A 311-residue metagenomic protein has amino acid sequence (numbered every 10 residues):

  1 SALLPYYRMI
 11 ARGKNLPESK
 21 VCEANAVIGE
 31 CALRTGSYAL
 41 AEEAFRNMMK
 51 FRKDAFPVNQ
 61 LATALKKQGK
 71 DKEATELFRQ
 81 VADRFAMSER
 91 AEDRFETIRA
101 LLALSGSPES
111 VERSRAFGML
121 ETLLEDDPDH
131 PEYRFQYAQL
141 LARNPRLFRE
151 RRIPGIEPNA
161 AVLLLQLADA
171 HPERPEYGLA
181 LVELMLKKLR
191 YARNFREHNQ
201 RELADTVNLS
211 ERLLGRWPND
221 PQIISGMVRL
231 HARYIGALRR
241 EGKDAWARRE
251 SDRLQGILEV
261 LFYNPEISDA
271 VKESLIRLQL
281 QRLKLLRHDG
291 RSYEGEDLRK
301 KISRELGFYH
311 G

Functional and structural regions predicted by a protein language model:
A2-L3, A41, A74, A116 (+6 more regions): Single-residue signature of alpha-solenoid repeat helices
Y6-Y7, F45, F78, F85 (+7 more regions): Hydrophobic/aromatic packing residues within the alpha-helices of TPR/SEL1-like helical repeat arrays
A11-R12, M49-K50, D83, T122-E125 (+6 more regions): Conserved structural position within tetratricopeptide repeats
N15, S19, R52-K53, A86 (+5 more regions): Short coil turns that delineate tetratricopeptide repeat
A24, P57-V58, R90-D93, Y133 (+4 more regions): TPR alpha-solenoid repeat register
E30, T63, R99-G106, Q139 (+7 more regions): Residue-level recognition of tetratricopeptide repeat
T35, Q68, L104-S110, N144 (+4 more regions): Structural motif corresponding to the intra-repeat A-B loop/turn of tetratricopeptide repeats
